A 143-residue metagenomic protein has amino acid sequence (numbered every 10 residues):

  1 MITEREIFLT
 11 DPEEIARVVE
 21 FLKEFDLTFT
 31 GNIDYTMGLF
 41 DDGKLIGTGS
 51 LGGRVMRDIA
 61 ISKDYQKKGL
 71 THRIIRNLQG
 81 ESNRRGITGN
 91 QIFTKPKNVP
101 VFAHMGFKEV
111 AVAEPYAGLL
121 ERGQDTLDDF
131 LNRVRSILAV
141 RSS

Functional and structural regions predicted by a protein language model:
M1-G31, G38-F40, A113, R133-L138 (+1 more regions): Short amphipathic alpha-helix that is part of the acyltransferase structural core
V18, T36, Q91-T94: Short, hydrophobic beta-strand segments that form beta-sheet elements in well-ordered domains
G38, G43-A60: Conserved beta-strand in the GNAT
G52-G53, A60, L70, A113-Y116 (+1 more regions): OB-fold and OB-like single-stranded nucleic-acid-recognition modules and their adjacent interaction interfaces
Y65, G69-N77: Conserved acetyl-CoA pyrophosphate-binding loop and the N-cap/start of the following alpha-helix in GNAT-like
S82-P96: Conserved GNAT acetyl-CoA-binding A-motif
K95, P115-S143: C-terminal "cap" of GNAT-fold acetyltransferases
P96-L119: Conserved active-site alpha-helix within GNAT-family acetyltransferase domains
